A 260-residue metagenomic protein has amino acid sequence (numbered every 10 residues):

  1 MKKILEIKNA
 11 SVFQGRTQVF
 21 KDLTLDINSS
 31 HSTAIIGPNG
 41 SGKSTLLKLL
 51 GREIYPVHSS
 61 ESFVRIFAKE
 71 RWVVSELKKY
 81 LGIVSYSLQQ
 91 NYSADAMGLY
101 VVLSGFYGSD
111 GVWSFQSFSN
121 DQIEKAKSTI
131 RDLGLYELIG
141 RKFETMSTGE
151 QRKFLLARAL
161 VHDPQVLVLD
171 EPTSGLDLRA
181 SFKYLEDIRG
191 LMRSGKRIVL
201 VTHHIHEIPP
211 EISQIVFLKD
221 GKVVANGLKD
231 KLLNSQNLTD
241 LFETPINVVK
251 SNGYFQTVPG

Functional and structural regions predicted by a protein language model:
L5, V19-D22: Conserved structural motif at the start of ABC-family nucleotide-binding domains
L103, F118-L138: Conserved ABC ATPase "signature" region
Q116-F118, K142-M146: Conserved ABC ATPase signature
L167-E171: Catalytic Walker B motif of ABC-type/P-loop ATPase nucleotide-binding domains
I208-P210: A short, surface-exposed alpha-helical micro-motif characterized by mixed small hydrophobic and charged/polar residues
T239-G260: ABC ATPase nucleotide-binding domains
